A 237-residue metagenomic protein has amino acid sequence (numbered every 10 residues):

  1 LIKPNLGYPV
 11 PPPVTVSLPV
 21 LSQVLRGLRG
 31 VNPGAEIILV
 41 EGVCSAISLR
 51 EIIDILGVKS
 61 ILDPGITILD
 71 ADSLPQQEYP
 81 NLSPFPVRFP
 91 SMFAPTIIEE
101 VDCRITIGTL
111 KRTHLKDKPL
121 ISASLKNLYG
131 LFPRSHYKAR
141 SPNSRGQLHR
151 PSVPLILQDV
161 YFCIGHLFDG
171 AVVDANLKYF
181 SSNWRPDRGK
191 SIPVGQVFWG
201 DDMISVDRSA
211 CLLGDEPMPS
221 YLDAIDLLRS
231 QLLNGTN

Functional and structural regions predicted by a protein language model:
L1, G7-N237: Extended, low-polarity segments enriched in aliphatic/aromatic residues
